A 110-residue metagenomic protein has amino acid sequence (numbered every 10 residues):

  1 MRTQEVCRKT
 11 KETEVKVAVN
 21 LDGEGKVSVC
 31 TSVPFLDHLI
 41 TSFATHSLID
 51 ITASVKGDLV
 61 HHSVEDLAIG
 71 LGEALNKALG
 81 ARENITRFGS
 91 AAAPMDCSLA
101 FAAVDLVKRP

Functional and structural regions predicted by a protein language model:
M1-P110: Structural preference for solvent-exposed beta-strand-turn elements and adjacent flexible terminal/loop segments within
